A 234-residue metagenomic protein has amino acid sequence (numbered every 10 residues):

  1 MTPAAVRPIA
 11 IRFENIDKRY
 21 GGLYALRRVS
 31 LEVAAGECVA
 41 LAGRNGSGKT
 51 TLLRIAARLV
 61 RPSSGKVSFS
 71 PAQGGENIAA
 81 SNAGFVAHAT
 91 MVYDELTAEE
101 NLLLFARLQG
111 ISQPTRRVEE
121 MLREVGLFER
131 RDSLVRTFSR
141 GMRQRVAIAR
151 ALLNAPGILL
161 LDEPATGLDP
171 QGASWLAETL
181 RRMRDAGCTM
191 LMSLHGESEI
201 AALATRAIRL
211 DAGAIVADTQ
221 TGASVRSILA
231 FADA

Functional and structural regions predicted by a protein language model:
A42-R44: The feature captures the beta-strand-to-loop junction immediately N-terminal to the Walker
A57: Helix-to-loop junction immediately C-terminal to a conserved catalytic motif
G65-A79: Conserved ABC transporter NBD signature motif
L103, R107, Q113-R130: Conserved ABC ATPase "signature" region
L159-D162: Catalytic Walker B motif of ABC-type/P-loop ATPase nucleotide-binding domains
L194-H195: H-loop/switch region of ABC-family ATPase nucleotide-binding domains
